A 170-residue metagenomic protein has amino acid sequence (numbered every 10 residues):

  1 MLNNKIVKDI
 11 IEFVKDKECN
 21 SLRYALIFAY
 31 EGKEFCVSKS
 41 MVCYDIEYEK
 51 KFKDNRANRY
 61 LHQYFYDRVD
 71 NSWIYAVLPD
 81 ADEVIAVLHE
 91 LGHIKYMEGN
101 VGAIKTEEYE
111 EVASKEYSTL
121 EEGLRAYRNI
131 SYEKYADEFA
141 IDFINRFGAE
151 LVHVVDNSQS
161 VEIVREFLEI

Functional and structural regions predicted by a protein language model:
M1-D9, N71-Y75, K95, I141: N-terminal low-structure segments adjacent to metalloprotease catalytic domains across cellular compartments
N3-S21: Zn2+-dependent metallopeptidase catalytic core
D9-F13, E90, I163, F167: Charge-rich, solvent-exposed alpha-helical interaction surfaces
I27-A81, I94-E98: Active-site scaffold of zinc-dependent metalloenzymes
A81-D82, M97-K134: Post-HEXXH active-site segment of zinc metalloproteases
D82-E90: Short alpha-helical catalytic segment bearing the HExxH-like zincin motif of zinc-dependent metalloproteases
S118-I170: Long, well-structured alpha-helical subdomains associated with metal-dependent extracellular/ecto-lumenal hydrolases
